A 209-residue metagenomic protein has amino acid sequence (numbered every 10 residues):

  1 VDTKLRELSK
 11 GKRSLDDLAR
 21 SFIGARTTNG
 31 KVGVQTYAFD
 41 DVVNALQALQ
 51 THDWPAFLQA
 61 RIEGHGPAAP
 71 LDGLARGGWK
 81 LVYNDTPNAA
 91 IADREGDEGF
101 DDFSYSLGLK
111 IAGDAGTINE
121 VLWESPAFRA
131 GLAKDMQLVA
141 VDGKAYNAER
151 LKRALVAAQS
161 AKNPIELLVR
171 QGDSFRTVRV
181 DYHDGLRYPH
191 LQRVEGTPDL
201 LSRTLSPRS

Functional and structural regions predicted by a protein language model:
V1-S209: C-terminal recognition in membrane/secretory proteostasis and scaffolding
